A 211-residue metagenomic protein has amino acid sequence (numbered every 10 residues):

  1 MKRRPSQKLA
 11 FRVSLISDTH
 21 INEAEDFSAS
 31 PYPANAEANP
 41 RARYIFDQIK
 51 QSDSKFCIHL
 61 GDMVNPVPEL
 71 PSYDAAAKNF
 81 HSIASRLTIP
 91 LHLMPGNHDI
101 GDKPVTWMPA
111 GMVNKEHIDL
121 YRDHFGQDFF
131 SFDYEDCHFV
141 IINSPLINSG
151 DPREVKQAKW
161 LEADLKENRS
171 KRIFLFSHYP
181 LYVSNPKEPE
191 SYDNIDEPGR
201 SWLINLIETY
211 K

Functional and structural regions predicted by a protein language model:
M1-L70: N-terminal active-site segment of His-dependent metallophosphoesterases
R3-P5, Y32-P33, P68-R172, E190-K211: Extended active-site neighborhood of metal-dependent phosphoesterases/phosphodiesterases
A10-F27, D136-L146, F174-H178: Active-site-proximal beta-strand elements of phosphoester/diester hydrolases
V13, K55-F56, H92, R172-F174: Short, Asp-centered acidic motifs that coordinate Mg2+ and/or phosphate in catalytic or ligand-binding sites
D18, C57, D62, G96 (+3 more regions): Divalent metal-coordination and catalytic microenvironments
T19-N22, M63-P66, N97-D102, P145-N148 (+1 more regions): Solvent-exposed loop/turn segments at secondary-structure junctions within structured extracellular/periplasmic domains
N168-P186: Short acidic, glycine-rich surface-loop motifs adjacent to enzyme active sites
